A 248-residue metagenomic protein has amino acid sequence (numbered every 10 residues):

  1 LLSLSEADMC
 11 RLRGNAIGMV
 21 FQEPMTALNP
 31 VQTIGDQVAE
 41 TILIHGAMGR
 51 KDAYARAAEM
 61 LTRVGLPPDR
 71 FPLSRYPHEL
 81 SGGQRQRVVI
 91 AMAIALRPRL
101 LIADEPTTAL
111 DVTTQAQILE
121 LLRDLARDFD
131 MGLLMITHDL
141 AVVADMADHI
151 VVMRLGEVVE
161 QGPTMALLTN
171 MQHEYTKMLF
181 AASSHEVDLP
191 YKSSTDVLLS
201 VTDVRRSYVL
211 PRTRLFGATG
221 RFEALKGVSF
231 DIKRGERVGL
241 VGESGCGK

Functional and structural regions predicted by a protein language model:
D52-F71: Conserved ABC ATPase "signature" region
P67-S74, T164-R221: Short catalytic/signature loops enriched in Gly
A95-R99: A short, proline-enriched helix->beta-strand linker immediately N-terminal to the Walker B motif in ABC-type P-loop
V143-D145: A short, surface-exposed alpha-helical micro-motif characterized by mixed small hydrophobic and charged/polar residues
H149, Q161: Short, glycine/charged-rich "phosphate-handling" switch motifs in NTP-dependent and phosphotransfer domains
